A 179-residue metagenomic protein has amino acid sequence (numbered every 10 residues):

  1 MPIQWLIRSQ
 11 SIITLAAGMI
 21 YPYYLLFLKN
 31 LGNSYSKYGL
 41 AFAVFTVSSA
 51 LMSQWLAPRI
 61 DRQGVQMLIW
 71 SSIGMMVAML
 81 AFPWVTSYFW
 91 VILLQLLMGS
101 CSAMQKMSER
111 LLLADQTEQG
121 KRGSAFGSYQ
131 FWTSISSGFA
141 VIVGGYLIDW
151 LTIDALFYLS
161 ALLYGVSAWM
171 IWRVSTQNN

Functional and structural regions predicted by a protein language model:
M1-T46: Helix-loop boundary and gating motifs at the non-cytosolic
Y35-S36, Q119-Y129: Loop-to-transmembrane helix entry/capping segments in MFS-fold secondary transporters and related SLC/MFSD carriers
T46-Q54, S137-G138: Residue-level signature of mid-helix packing/kink "hotspots" within the transmembrane helices of 12-pass Major
M52-G64, I148: Helix-to-loop junctions at the C-terminal end of transmembrane segments in multipass secondary transporters
Q66-L80, A161: Structural signature of the two symmetry-related core transmembrane helices
P83-L94: Helix-loop junctions at membrane interfaces in 12-TM secondary transporters
M104-T117: Intracellular juxtamembrane helix-capping segments at the cytosolic ends of symmetry-related transmembrane helices
L156-R173: Symmetry-related core transmembrane helices of the 12-TM Major Facilitator Superfamily/SLC fold
